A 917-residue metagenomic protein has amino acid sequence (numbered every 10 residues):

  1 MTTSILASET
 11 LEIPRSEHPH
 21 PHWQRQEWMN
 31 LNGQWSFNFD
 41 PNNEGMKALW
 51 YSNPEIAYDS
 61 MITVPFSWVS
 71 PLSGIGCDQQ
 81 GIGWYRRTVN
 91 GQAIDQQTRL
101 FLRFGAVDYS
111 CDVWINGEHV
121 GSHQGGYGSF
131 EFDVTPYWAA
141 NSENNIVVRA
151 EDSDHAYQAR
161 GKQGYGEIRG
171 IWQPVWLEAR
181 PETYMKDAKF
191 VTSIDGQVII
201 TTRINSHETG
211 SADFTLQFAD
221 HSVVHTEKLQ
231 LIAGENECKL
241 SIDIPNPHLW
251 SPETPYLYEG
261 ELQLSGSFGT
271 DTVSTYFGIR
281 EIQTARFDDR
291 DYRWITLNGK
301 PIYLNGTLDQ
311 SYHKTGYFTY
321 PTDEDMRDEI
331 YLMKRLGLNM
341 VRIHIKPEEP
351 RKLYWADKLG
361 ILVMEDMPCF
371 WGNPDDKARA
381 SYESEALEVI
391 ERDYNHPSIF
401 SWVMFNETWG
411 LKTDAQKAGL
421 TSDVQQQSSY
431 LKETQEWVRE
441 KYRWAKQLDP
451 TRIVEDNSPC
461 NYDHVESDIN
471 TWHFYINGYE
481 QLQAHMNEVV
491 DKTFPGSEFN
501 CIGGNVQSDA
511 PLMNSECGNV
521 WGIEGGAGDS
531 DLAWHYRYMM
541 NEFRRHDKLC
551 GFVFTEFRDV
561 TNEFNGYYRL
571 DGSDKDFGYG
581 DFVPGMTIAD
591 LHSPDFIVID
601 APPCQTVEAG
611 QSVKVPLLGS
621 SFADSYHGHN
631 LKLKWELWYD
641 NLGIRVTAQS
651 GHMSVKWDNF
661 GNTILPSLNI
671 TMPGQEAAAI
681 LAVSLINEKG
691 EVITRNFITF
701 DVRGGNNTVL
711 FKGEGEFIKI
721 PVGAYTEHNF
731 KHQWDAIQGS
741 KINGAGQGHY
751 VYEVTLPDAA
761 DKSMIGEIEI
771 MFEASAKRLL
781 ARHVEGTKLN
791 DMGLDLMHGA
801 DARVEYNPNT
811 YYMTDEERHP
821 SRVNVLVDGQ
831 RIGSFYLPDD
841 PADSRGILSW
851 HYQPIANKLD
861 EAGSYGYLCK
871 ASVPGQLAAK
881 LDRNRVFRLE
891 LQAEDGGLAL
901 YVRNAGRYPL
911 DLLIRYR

Functional and structural regions predicted by a protein language model:
T2-R103, D154-G164, I168-I171, F287 (+6 more regions): Extended carbohydrate-recognition surfaces in non-catalytic/accessory domains of CAZymes and lectin-like proteins
L6-A7, E17-H22, S36-N42, I75-Y184 (+7 more regions): Accessory beta-strand-rich segments of carbohydrate-active enzymes
P19, W23-K47, V107, E167-G170 (+5 more regions): Substrate-binding clefts and catalytic carboxylate motifs of secreted carbohydrate-active enzymes
A48, P65-G91, D95-F104, D108-I115 (+6 more regions): Active-site-adjacent substrate/metal-binding segments within catalytic domains of carbohydrate-active enzymes
I115, Q197-L231, C238-L240, S612-S654 (+2 more regions): Beta-strand-rich binding/interaction modules
A139-N141, R203-F287, Q675-A677, A682-F700 (+1 more regions): Extended acidic/polar, glycine-enriched regions that form or flank non-catalytic beta-rich accessory modules
Y157-A159, A893-R917: Proprotein-processing/basic-patch segments
K358, D375-E466: Active-site neighborhood of glycoside hydrolase catalytic domains
